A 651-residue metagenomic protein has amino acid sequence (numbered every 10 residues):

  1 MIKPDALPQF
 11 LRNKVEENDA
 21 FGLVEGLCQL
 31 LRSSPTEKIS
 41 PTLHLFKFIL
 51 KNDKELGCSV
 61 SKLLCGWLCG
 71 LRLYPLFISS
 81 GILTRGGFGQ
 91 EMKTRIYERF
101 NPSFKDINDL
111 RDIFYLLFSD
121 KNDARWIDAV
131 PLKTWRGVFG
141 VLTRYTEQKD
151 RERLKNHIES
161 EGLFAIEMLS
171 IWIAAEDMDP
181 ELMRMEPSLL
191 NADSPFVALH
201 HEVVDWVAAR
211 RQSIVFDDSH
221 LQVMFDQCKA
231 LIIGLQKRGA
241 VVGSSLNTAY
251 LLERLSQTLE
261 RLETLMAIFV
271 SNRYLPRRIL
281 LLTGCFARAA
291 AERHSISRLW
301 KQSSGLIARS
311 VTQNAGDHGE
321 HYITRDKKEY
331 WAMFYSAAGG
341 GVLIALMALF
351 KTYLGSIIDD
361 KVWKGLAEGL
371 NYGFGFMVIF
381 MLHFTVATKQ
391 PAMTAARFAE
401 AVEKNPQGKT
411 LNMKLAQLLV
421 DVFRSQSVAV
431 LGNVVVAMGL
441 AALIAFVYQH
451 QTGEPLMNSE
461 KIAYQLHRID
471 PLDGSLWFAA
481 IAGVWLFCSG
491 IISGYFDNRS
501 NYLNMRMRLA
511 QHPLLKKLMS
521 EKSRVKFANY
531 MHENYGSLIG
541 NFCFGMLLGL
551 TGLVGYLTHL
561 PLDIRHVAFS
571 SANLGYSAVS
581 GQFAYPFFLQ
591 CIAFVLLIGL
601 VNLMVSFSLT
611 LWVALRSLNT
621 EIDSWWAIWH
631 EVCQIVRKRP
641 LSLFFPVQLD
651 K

Functional and structural regions predicted by a protein language model:
M1-H44, I49-E55, S59-K62, I357 (+4 more regions): Juxtamembrane/interface segments at transmembrane-helix termini
M1-V311: Soluble N-terminal domains of membrane-associated systems
E186, R211, L231-A267, R278-S297 (+3 more regions): Long, compositionally biased intrinsically disordered regions
H220, G243, N247, R254 (+18 more regions): Catalytic cores of large soluble enzymes that bind and process phosphate-bearing ligands
N272-A289, I307-E320, G369-F380, V422-G432 (+2 more regions): Hydrophobic alpha-helical transmembrane segments
T312-T410, V430-H450: Core alpha-helical transmembrane segments of integral membrane proteins
S336-G339, L343, M347-F350, W363-H383 (+2 more regions): Alpha-helical transmembrane segments and their immediate juxtamembrane interface regions
F374, K389-P391, E400-F569: Generic detector of multi-pass transmembrane helix bundles and their immediately adjacent loops in polytopic membrane
